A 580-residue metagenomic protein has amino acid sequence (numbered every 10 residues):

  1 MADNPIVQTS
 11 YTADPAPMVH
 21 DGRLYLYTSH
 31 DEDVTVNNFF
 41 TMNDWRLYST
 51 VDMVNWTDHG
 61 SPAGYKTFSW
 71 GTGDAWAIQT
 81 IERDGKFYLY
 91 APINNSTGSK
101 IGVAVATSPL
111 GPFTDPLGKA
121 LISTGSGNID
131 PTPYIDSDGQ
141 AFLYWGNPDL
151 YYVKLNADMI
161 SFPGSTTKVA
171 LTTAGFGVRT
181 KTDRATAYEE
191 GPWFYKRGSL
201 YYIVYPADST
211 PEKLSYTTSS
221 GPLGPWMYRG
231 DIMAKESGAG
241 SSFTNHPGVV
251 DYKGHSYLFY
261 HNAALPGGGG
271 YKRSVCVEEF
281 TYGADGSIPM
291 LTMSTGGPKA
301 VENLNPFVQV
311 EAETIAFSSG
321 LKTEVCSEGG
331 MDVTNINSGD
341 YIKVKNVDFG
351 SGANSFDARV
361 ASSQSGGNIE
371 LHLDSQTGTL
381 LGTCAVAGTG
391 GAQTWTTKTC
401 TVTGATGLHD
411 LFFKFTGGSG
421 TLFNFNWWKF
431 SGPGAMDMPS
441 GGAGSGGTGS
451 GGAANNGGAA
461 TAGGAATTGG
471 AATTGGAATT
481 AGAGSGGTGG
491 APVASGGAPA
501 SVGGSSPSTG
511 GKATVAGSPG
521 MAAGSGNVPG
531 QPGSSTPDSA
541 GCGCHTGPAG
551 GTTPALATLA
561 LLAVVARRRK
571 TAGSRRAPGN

Functional and structural regions predicted by a protein language model:
M1, L562-A566: Hydrophobic h-region of N-terminal signal peptides that target proteins for export in Gram-negative bacteria
M1-G382, G390-M438: Carbohydrate-active catalytic/glycan-binding domains of CAZyme proteins, especially the secreted or lumenal ectodomains
A13, A566-R568: Residue-level micro-sites within transmembrane alpha helices that shape and flank functional polar/acidic positions
M436-L562, K570-N580: Ser/Thr-rich, Pro/Gly/Ala-heavy low-complexity intrinsically disordered linkers and tails of secreted extracellular
